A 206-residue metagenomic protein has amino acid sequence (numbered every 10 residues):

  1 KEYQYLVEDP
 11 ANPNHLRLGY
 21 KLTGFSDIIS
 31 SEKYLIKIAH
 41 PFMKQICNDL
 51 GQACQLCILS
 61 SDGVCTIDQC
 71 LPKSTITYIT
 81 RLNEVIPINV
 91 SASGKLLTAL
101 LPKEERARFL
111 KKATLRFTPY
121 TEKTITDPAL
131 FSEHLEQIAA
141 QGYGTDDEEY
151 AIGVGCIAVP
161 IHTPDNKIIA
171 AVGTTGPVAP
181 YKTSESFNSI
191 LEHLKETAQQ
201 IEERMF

Functional and structural regions predicted by a protein language model:
K1-K33, K44, Q199, E203-R204: N-terminal helix-turn-helix
G24-T75, L100-E104, K112: All-alpha effector-binding/dimerization core of bacterial HTH-type transcriptional repressors
T66-D68, Y78-R81, V172: Beta-strand scaffold of nucleotide-dependent catalytic cores
I76-E149: Short, solvent-exposed recognition segments
P128-L130, A170-F206: Juxtadomain coupling helices with adjacent low-complexity linkers
G155-V159: Short hydrophobic beta-strand micro-motif common in sensory/regulatory domains
I161-P164: Sensor-regulatory modules in signal-transduction proteins
